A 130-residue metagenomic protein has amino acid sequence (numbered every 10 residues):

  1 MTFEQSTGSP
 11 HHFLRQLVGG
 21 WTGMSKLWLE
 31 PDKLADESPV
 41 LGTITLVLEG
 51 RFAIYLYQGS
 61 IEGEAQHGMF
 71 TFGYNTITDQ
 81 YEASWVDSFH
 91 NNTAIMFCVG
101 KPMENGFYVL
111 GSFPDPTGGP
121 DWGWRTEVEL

Functional and structural regions predicted by a protein language model:
M1-L130: Hydrophobic small-molecule pocket/channel-lining residues, especially in calycin-type beta-barrels
